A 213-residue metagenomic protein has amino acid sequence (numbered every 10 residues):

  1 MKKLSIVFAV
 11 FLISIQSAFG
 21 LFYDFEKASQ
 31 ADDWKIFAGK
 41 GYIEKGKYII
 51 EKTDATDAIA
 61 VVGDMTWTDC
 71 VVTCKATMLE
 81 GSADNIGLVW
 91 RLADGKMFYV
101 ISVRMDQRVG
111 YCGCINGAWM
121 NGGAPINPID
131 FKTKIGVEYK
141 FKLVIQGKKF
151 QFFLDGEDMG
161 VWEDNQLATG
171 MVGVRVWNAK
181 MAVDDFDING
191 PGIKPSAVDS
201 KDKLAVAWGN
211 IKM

Functional and structural regions predicted by a protein language model:
L4-S14: Sec-dependent N-terminal signal peptides
F19-A38, P195-K212: Extracellular carbohydrate-recognition regions
F25, D184-P191: Extracellular beta-strand elements of beta-rich domains used for carbohydrate recognition/degradation or cell-matrix
F25, V72-C74, T133-L154: Short tryptophan-centered beta-strand motifs in secreted/extracellular beta-sheet-rich domains of glycan-recognition
K27-I59: Extracellular glycan-recognition surfaces and repeat-rich motifs
K52-W119: Secretory/extracellular carbohydrate-interaction modules and structurally similar beta-sandwich "look-alikes"
G117-K142: Short, aromatic/His-centered strand-loop micro-motif at the edge of beta-sheets
F153-N178: Short, solvent-exposed beta-strand-to-loop segments that form ligand-recognition rims of beta-rich domains
